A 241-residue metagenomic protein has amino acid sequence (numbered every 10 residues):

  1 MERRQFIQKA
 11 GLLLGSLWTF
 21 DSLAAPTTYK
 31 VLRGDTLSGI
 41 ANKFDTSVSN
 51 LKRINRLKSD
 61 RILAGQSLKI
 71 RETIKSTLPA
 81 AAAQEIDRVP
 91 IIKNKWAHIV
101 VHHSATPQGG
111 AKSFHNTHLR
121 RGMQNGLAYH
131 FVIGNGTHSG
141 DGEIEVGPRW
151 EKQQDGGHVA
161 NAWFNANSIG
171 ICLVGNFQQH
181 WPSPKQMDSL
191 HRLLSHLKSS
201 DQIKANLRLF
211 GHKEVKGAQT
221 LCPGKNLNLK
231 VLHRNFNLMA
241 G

Functional and structural regions predicted by a protein language model:
E2, I74-K93, N135-H138, E143-V146 (+2 more regions): Basic/polar, cationic surfaces and motifs that engage anionic cell-wall and phosphate/carboxylate ligands
Q5-A25: N-terminal export signals
T27-R33, G39-N42, T46-A80, F210: Extracellular LysM carbohydrate-binding repeats and other cell-envelope/extracellular binding modules
L37, V48, A111-H115, M187 (+1 more regions): Extracytoplasmic/secreted envelope proteins and their assembly/folding machinery, especially bacterial periplasmic
A41, N94-T106, C172-H180: Cell-envelope and extracellular/periplasmic
N42-T46, R56, I70-T73, L119 (+3 more regions): Sec-exported extracytoplasmic/periplasmic mature domains
A81-D87, W150-V159: Alpha-helical scaffolding within the catalytic cores of extracellular/periplasmic polymer-degrading hydrolases
D87-K152: Short, conserved "active-site rim" segments that organize catalytic pockets and cofactor/ligand binding
